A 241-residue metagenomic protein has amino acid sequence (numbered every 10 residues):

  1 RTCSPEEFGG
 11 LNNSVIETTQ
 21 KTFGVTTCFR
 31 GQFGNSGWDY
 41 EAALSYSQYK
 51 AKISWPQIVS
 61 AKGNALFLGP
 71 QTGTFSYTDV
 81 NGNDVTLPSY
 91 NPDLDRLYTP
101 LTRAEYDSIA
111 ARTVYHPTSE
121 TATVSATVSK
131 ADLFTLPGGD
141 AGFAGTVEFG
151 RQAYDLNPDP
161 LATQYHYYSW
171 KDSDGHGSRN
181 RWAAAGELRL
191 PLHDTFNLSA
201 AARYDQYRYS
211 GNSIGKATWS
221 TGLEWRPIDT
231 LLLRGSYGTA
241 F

Functional and structural regions predicted by a protein language model:
R1-R179, G238-F241: Surface-exposed, low-complexity loop segments enriched in small/polar and acidic residues
K21-T27, E120-A126, W182-L188, A202 (+1 more regions): Hydrophobic, lipid-facing positions within transmembrane beta-strands of outer-membrane proteins
G31-F33, K130-D132, G186-L192, F196 (+2 more regions): Residue-level signature of outer-membrane beta-barrel architecture
S36-Y40, Y154, T195-L198, D229-L233: Repeated loop/turn-to-beta-strand initiation elements of outer-membrane beta-barrel proteins
G37, T146, R189, S199 (+1 more regions): Residue-level detection of beta-strand scaffold positions
S169-R179, E187, P191, D205-G215 (+1 more regions): Alpha-helix capping and helix-loop boundary segments enriched in small/acidic/polar residues
F196-R208, A217-P227, L233-Y237: Transmembrane beta-strand segments that form the barrel wall of outer-membrane beta-barrel proteins
